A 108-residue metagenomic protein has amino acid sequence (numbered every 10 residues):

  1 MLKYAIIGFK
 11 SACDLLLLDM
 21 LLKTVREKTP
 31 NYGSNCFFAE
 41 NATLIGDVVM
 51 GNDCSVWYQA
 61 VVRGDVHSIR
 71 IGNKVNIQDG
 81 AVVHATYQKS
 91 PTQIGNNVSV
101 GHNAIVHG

Functional and structural regions predicted by a protein language model:
L16-L18: Glycine-rich, low-complexity segments
L21-R26: N-terminal charged helix/coil linker that caps or initiates catalytic domains
S34, A39-E40, I45-G46, G51-N52 (+8 more regions): Left-handed beta-helix
I69: A short, polar/charged loop-to-alpha-helix boundary motif
